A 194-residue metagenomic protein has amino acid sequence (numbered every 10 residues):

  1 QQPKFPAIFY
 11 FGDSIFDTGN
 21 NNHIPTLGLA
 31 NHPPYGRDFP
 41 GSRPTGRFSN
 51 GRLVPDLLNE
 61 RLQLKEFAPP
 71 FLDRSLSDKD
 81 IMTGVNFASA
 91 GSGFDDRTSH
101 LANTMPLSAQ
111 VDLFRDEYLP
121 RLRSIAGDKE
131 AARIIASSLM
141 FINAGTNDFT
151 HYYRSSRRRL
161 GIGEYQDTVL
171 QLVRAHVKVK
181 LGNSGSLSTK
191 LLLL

Functional and structural regions predicted by a protein language model:
Q1-L194: Conserved active-site regions of diverse hydrolases
